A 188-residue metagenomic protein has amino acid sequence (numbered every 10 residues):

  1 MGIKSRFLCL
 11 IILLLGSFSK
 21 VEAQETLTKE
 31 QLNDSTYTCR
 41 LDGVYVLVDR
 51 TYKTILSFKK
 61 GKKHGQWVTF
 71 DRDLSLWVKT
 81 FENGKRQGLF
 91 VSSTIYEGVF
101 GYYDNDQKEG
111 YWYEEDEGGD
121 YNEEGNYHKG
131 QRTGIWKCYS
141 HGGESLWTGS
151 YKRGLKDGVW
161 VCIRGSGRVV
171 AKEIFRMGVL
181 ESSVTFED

Functional and structural regions predicted by a protein language model:
M1-L27: Bacterial Sec-dependent N-terminal signal peptides
V21-D188: Glycine/tyrosine- and acidic-biased, solvent-exposed loop/turn segments at the edges of beta-strands
